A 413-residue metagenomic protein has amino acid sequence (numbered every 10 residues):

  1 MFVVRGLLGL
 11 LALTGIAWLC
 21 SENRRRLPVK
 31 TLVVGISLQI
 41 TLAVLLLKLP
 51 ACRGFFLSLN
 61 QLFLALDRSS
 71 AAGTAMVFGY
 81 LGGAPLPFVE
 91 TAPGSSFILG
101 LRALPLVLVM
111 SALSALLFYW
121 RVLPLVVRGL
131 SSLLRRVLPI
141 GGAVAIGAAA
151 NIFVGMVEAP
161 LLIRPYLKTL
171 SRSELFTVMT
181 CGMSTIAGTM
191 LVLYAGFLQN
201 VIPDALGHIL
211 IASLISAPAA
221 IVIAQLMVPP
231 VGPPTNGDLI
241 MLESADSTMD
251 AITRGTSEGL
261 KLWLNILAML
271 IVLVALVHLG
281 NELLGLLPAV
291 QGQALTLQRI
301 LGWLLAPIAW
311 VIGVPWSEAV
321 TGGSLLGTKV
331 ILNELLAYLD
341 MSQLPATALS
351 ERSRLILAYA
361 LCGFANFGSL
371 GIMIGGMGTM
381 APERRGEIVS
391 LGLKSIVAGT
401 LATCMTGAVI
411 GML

Functional and structural regions predicted by a protein language model:
M1-L11, R102, N151, L295-L297 (+1 more regions): Structural signature of hydrophobic alpha-helical transmembrane segments
M1-L99, D250-T253, L270-H278, A381-L413: N-terminal alpha-helical transmembrane segments of multi-pass membrane transport and channel/translocase proteins
L10-C20, G35-L47, V107-L116, S184-G196 (+5 more regions): Hydrophobic core segments of alpha-helical transmembrane domains in multi-pass membrane transport and ion-translocation
L45-L81, P234-G237, E282-L304, S317-L325: Interfacial/capping segments of alpha-helical transmembrane domains
R68-L138: Hydrophobic alpha-helical hairpins/lids featuring a short glycine-rich hinge
R135-A195, G322-V397, L401-V409: Alpha-helical membrane segments and immediately flanking helix-loop junctions that form or couple to the substrate/ion
L214-L262: Long, contiguous bundles of hydrophobic transmembrane helices that form the permeation core of multi-pass
S257-A346: Transmembrane helical segments that form the transport core of multi-pass membrane transport proteins
